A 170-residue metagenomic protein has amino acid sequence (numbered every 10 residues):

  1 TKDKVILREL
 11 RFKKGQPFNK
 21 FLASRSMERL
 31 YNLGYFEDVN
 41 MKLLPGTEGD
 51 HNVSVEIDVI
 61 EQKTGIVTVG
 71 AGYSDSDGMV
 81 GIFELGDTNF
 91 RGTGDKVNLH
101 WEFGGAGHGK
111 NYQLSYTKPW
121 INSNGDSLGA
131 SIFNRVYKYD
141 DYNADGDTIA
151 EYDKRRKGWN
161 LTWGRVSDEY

Functional and structural regions predicted by a protein language model:
T1-K14: N-terminal periplasmic "start-of-domain" segments of outer-membrane beta-barrel proteins
Q16-Y170: Gram-negative/organellar outer-membrane beta-barrel architecture
